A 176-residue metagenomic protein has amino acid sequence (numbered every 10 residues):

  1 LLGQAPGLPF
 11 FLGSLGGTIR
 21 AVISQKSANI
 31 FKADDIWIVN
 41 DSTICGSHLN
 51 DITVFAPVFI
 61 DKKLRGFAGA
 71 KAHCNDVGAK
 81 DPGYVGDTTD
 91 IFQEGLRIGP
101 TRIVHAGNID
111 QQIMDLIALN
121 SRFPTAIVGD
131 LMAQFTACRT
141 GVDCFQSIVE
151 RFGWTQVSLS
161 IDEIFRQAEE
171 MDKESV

Functional and structural regions predicted by a protein language model:
L1-N40, V149-V176: Gly/Pro-rich turn-and-neighbor structural signature
P6-G7, D41-T43, A70-H73: An acidic- and aromatic-residue-enriched active-site/binding cleft used to recognize and process polar
I30, L49-D51, P82: Short solvent-exposed loop/turn micro-motifs enriched in small/polar/acidic residues
D51-D61, G69: A short, hydrophobic, proline-anchored segment that marks a local hinge/packing element in signaling and regulatory
L64-N120: Gly/Pro-rich active-site capping loops and adjacent beta-alpha segments that organize cofactor/substrate pockets
R97-E174: N-terminal leader/propeptide and maturation segments of large enzyme subunits in energy/redox metabolism and hydrolases
